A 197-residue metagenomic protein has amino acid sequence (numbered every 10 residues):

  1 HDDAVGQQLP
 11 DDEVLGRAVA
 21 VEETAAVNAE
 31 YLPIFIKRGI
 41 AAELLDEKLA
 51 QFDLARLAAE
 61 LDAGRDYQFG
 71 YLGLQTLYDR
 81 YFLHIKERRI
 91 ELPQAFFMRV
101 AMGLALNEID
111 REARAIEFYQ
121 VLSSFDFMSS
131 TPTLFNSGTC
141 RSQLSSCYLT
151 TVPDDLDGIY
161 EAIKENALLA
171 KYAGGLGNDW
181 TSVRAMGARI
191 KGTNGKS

Functional and structural regions predicted by a protein language model:
H1-S197: Extended catalytic cores of very large enzyme megasubunits
